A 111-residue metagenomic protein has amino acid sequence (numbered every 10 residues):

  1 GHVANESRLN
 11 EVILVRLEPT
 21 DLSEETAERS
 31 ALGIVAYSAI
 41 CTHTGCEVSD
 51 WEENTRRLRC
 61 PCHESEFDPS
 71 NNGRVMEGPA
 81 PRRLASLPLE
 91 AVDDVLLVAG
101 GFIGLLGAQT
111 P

Functional and structural regions predicted by a protein language model:
G1-W51, S86-P111: N-terminal pre-ligand scaffold of iron-sulfur
A36, T55-R57, D68: Disulfide-bonded cysteine motifs in exported proteins
H43-T44, C62-E64: Catalytic glutamate of the conserved HExxH
S49-E52, P69-N72: Short Cys/His-rich "knuckle" micro-motifs
T55-H63, R74-L84: Short cysteine/histidine-rich metal-coordination sites, predominantly Zn2+-binding motifs
F67-D68, L89: Active-site and channel-lining beta-strand-loop segments that bind or position nucleotide-derived/phosphorylated
